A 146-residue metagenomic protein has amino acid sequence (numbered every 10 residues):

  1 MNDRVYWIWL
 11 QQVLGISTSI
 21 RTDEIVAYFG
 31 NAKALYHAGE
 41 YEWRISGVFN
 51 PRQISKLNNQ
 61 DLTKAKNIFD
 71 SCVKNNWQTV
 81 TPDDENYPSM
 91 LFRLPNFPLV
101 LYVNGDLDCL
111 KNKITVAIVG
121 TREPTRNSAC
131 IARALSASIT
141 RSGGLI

Functional and structural regions predicted by a protein language model:
M1-A137, R141: Short, positively charged patches
L145-I146: A short, small-residue-rich loop immediately preceding and capping a beta-strand
